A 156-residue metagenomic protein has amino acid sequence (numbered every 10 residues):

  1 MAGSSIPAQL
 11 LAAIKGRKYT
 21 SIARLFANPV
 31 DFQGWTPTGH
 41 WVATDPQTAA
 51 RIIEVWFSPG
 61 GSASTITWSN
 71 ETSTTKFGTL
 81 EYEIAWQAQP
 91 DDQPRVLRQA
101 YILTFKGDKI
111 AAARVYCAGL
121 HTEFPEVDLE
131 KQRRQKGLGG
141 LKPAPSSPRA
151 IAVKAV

Functional and structural regions predicted by a protein language model:
A2, I6, T48, R95: Soluble or luminal CAZymes and related metallo-dependent hydrolases
A2-P29: Short acidic-aromatic low-complexity motifs
S4-A13, G39-H40, W56-P59, P145-S147: Short, mixed-charge, low-aromatic patches
P7, I14, F26, A49 (+3 more regions): Hydrophobic alpha-helical core bundles mediating ligand binding, dimerization, or RNAP-core interactions
Y19-F77: A solvent-exposed, acidic/Ser-Thr-rich amphipathic alpha-helical stretch
F57-V156: A beta-strand edge to alpha-helix "cap/lid" segment located at domain peripheries
